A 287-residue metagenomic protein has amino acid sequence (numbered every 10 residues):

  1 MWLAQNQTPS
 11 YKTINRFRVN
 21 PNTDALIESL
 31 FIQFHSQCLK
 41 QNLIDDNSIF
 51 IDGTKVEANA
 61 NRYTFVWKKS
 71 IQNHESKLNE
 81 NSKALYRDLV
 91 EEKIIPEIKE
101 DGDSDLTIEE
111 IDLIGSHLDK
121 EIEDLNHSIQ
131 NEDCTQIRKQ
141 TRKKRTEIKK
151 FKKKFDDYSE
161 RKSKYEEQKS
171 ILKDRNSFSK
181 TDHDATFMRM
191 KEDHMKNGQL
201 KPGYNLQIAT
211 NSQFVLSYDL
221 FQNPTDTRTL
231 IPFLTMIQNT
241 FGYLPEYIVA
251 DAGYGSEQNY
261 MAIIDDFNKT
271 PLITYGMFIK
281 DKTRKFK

Functional and structural regions predicted by a protein language model:
L3-K287: Anion-binding and metal-coordination hotspots
